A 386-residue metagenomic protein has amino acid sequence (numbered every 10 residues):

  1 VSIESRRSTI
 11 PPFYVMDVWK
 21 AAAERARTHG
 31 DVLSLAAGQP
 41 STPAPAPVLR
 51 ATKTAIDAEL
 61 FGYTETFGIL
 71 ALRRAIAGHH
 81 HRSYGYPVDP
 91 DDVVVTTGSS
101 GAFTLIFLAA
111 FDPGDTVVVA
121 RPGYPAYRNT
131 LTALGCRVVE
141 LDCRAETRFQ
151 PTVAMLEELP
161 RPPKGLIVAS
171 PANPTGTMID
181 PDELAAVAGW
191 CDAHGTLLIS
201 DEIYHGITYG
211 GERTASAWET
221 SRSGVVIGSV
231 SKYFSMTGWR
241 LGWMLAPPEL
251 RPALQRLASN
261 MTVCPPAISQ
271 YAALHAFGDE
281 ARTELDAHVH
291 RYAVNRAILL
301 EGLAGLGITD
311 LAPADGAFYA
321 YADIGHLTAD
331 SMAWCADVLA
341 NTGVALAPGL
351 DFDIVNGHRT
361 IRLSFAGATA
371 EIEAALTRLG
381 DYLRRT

Functional and structural regions predicted by a protein language model:
I3-G98, L105, A276-D279, I298 (+1 more regions): N-terminal small-domain helix-loop-helix segment of the aminotransferase-like
R25-H29, L134, A193-H194, T342 (+1 more regions): Helix C-cap/helix->beta junction micro-motif
P87-V93, P113-T116, R222-S223: Short acidic capping loops at alpha-helix termini that bridge into adjacent secondary structure
A109-L131: Conserved PLP-anchoring active-site segment centered on the Schiff-base-forming lysine
V139, C143-E212: Active-site phosphate-binding strand-loop segment of PLP-dependent enzymes
R222-H290, L300-G302, Y382-R384: Conserved core segment of the aminotransferase class I/II
L274, H290-L300, L311-I324: Conserved glycine-rich beta-strand-loop-beta hairpin in the small C-terminal domain of fold type I
D337-L346, F352-T386: PLP-dependent enzyme catalytic core of the Aspartate aminotransferase-like
